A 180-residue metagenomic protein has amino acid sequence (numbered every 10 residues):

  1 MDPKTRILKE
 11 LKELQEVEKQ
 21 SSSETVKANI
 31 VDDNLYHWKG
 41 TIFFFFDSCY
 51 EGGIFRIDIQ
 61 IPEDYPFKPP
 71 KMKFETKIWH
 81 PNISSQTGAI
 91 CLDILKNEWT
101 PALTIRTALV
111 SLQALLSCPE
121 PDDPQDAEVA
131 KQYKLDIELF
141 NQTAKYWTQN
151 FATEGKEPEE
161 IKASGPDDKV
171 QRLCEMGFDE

Functional and structural regions predicted by a protein language model:
M1-I90, I94-L103, T148: Strand-helix-loop interaction patch of compact alpha/beta domains
D2-K4, E13-K19, K77-D167, Q171: Domain-level detector for trafficking modules
G177-E180: Conserved tryptophan-centered aromatic signature that marks the ligand-binding surface of SH3 and related Trp-rich
